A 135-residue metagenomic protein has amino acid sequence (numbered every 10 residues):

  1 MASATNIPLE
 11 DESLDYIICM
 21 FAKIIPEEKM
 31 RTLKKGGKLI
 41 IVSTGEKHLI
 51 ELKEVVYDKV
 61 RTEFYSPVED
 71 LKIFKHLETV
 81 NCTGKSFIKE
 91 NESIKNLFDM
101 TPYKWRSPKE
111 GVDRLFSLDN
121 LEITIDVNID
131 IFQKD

Functional and structural regions predicted by a protein language model:
A2-N6, A22-K23: Conserved SAM/SAH-binding loop
T5-I17: A short acidic, Gly/Pro-enriched loop at the edge of an enzyme's catalytic core that lines a small-molecule cofactor
E10-E12, M30, L52-K53, E92: Short, well-ordered secondary-structure micro-motifs
D15, M20, V42: Residues lining the SAM
I24-I40: A short glycine-rich, Lys/Arg-flanked "PGG" loop and its adjoining helix->strand segment in the class I
K38-K72: Conserved class I S-adenosyl-L-methionine
V60-M100: Active-site capping/gating segments
T83-D135: Conserved Class I S-adenosyl-L-methionine
